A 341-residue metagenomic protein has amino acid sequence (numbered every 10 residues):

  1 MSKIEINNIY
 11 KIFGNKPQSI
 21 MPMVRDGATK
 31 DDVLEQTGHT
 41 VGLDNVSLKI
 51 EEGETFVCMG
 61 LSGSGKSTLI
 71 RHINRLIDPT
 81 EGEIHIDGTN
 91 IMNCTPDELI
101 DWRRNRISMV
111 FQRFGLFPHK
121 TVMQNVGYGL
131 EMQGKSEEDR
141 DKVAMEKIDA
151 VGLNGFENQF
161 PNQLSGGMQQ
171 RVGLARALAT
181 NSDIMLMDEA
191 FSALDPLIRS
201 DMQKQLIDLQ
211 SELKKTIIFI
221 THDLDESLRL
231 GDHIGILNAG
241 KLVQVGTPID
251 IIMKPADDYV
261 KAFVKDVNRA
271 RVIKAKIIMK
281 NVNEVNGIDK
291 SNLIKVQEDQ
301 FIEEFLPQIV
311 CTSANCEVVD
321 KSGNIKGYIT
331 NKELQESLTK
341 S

Functional and structural regions predicted by a protein language model:
P22-D32, T89-N90, E131, E138-G155: Conserved ABC ATPase "signature" region
L34-T37, M92-S108, P255: ABC ATPase NBD coupling module
G82-N90: Conserved ABC transporter NBD signature motif
K120-G127: Short coil-to-helix segment of the ABC ATPase nucleotide-binding domain corresponding to the Q-loop/switch region
F160-L164, M168: Conserved ABC ATPase signature
A239-G240: Conserved ABC ATPase "signature" C-loop
I288-S322, G327-S341: The conserved cystathionine-beta-synthase
